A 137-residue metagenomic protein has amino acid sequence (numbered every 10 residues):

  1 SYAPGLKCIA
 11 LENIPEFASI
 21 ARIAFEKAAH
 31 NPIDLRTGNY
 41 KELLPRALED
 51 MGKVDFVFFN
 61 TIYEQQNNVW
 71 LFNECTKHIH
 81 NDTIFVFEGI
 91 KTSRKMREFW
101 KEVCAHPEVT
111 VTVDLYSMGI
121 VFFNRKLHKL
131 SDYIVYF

Functional and structural regions predicted by a protein language model:
S1-F137: S-adenosylmethionine/decaboxylated-SAM
